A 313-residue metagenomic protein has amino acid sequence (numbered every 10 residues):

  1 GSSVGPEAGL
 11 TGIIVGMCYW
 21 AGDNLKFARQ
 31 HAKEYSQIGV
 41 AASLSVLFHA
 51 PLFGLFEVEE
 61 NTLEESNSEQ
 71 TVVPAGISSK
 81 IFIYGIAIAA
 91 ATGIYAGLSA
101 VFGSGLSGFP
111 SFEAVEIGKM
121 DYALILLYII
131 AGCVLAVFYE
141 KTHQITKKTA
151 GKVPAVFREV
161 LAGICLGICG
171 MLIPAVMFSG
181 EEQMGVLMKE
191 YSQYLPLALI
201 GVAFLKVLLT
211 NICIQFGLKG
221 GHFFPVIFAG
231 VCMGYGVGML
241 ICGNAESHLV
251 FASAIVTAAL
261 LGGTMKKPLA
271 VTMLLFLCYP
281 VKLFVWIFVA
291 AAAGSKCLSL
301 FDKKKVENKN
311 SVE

Functional and structural regions predicted by a protein language model:
G1-E313: Alpha-helical transmembrane segments and immediately membrane-proximal extracytoplasmic
